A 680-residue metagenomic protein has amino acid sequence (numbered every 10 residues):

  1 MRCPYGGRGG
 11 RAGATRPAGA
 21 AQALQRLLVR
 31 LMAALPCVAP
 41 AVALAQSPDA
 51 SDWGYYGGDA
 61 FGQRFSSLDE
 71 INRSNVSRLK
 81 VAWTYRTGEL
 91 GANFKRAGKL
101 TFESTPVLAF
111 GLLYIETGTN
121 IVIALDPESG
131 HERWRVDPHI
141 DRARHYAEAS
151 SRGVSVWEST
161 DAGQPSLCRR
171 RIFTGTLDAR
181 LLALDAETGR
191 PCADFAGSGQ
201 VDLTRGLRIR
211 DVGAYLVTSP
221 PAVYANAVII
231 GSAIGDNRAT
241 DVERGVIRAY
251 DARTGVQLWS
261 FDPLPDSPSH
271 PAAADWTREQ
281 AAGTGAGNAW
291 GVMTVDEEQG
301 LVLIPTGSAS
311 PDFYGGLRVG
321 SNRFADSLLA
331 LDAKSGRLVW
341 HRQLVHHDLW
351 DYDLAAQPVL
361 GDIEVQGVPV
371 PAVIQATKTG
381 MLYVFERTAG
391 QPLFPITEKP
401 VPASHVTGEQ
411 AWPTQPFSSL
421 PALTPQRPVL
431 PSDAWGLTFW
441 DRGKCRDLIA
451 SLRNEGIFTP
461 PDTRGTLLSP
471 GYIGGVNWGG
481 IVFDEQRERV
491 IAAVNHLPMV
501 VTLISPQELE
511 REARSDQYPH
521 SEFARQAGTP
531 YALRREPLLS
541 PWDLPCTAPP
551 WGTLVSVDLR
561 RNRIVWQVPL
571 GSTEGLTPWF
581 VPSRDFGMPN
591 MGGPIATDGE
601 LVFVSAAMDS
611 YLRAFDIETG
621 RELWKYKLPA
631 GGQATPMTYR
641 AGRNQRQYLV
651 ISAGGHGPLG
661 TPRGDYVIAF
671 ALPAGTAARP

Functional and structural regions predicted by a protein language model:
C3-M32: Bacterial N-terminal signal peptides that target proteins for export
Q46-L90, L108: Mature N-terminal segment immediately following signal peptide/propeptide cleavage in secreted/periplasmic
W53-G57, G98-T119, Y146-R180, G213-A239 (+12 more regions): Repeat-blade elements of multi-bladed beta-propeller folds
G54-G62, E70, Q257, L437-G443 (+3 more regions): Predominantly extracellular/luminal regions of secreted and cell-surface proteins, especially disulfide-bonded
Q63-N75, N93-F102, A274-E279: Short, polar loop/linker segments at the starts of domains and inter-domain junctions
S74-L90, V122-R144, E158-A162, L181-V212 (+10 more regions): Extracytoplasmic/lumenal domain signature
Q415, S419-P498, Q507-L509, A527 (+1 more regions): Long, low-complexity segments enriched in small/aliphatic residues
